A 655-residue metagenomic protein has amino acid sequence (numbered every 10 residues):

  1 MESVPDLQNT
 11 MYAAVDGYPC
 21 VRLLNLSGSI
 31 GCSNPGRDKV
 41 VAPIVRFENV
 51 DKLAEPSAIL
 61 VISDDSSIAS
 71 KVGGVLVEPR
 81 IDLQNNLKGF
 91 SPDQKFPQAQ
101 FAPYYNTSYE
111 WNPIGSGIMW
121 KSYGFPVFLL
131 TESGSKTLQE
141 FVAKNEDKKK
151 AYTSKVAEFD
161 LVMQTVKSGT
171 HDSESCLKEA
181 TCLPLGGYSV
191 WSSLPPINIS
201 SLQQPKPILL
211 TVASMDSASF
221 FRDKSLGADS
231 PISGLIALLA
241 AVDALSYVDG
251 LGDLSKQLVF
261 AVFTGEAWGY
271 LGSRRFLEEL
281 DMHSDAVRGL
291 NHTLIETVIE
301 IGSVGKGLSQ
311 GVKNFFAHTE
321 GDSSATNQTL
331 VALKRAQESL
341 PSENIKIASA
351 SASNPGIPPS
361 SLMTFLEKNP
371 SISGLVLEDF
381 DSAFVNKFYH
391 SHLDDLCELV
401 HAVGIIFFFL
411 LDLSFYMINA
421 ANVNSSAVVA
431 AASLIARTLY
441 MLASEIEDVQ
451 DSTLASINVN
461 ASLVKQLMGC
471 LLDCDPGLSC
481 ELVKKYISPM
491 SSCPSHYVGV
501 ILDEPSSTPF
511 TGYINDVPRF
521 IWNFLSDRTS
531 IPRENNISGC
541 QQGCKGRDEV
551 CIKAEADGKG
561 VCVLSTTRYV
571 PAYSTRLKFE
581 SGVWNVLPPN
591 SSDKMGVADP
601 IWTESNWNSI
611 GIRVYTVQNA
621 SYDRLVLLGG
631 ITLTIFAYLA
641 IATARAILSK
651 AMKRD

Functional and structural regions predicted by a protein language model:
M1-D655: Secretory-pathway/membrane protein signature
